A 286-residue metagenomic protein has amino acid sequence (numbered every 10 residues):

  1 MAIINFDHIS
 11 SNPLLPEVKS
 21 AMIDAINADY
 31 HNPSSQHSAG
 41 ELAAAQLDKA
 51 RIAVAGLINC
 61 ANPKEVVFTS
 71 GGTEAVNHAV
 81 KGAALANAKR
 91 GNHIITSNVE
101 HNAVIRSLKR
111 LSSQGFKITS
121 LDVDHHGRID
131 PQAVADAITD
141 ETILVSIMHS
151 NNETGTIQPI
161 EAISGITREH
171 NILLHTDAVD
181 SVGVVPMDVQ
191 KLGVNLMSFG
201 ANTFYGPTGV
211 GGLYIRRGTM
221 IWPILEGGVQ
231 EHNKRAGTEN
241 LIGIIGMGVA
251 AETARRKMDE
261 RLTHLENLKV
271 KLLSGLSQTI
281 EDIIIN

Functional and structural regions predicted by a protein language model:
M1-N286: Pyridoxal 5′-phosphate
